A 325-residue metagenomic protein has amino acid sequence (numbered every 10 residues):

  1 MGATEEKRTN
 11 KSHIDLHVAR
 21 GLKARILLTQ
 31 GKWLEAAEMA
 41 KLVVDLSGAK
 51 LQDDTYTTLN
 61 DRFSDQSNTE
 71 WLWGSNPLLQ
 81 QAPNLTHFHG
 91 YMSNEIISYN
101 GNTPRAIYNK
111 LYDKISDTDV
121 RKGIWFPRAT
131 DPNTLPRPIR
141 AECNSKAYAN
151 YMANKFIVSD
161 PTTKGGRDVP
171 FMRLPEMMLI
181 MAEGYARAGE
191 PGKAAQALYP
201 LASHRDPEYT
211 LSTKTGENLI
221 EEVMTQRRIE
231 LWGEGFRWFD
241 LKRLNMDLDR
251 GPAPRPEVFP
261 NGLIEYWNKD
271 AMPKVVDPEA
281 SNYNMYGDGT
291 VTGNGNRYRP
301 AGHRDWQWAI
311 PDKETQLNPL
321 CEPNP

Functional and structural regions predicted by a protein language model:
M1-P175, R187-K193, E217, E322-N324: Structured, solvent-exposed acidic/aromatic patches
L16-R25, L198-Y209: Acidic helix/loop microenvironments that form the catalytic cleft of cell-wall polysaccharide enzymes
L46-G48, R205, R227: Alpha-helical junction/boundary sensor with strong preference for TPR arrays
N84-T86, T213-P325: Long, intrinsically disordered, low-complexity segments
M178, A188-P207: Active/binding-pocket-proximal capping segment
A182: Active-site-proximal region of nucleotide-activated glycan assembly enzymes, centered on histidine/acidic-rich loops
